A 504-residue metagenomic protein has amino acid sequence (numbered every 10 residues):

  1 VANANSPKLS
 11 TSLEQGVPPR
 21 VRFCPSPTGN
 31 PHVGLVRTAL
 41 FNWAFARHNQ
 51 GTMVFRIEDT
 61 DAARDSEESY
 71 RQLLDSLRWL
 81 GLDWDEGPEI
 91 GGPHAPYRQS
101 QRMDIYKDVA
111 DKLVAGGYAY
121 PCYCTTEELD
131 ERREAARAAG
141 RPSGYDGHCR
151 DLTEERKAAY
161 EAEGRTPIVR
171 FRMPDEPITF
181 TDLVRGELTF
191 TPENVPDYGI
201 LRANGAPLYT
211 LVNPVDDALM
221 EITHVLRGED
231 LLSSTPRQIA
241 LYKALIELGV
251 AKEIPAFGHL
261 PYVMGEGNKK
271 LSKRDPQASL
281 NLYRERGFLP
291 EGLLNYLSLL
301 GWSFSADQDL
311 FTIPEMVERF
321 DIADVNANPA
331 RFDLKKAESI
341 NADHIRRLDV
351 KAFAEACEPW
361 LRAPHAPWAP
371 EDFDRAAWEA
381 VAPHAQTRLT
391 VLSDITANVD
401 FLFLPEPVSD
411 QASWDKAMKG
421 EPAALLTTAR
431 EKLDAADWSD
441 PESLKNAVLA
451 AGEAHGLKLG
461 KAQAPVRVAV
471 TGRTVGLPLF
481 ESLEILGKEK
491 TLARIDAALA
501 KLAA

Functional and structural regions predicted by a protein language model:
A2-A139, S234-K243, L248, K252: N-terminal Rossmann-like or analogous alpha/beta NTP/dinucleotide-binding catalytic cores that position adenine
V21-T28, F55-D59, M220-L226, A278 (+2 more regions): Glycine- and acidic
V36-L40, E291, G460: Short, acidic loop-beta-alpha module within alpha/beta folds
N42, L73, L113, G117 (+8 more regions): Residue-level signal for inorganic ion chemistry
W84-E89, A251-F257, S305-Q308, A363-V381 (+4 more regions): Short, surface-exposed acidic
Y120-P121, T125-H259, M264-L271, S279 (+1 more regions): Active-site cores that bind ATP or allylic diphosphates and position pyrophosphate for catalysis
I246-L248, A256-V408, T471-A504: Catalytic adenosine-cofactor/nucleotide-binding cores of aminoacyl-tRNA synthetases and other
A354, W414-T474: C-terminal accessory/binding modules appended to enzymatic or scaffolding proteins
